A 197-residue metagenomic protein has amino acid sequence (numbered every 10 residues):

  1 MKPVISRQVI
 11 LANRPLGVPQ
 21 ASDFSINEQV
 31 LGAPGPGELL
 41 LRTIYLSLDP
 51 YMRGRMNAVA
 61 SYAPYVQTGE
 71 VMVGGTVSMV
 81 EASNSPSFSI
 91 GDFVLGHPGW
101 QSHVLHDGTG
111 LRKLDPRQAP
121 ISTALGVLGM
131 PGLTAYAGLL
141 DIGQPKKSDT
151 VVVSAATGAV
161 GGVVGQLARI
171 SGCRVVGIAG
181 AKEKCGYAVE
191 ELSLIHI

Functional and structural regions predicted by a protein language model:
L31-L48, M56-W100: Glycine-rich beta-strand-centered segment in the early N-terminal region that forms part of a ligand/cofactor-binding
M72-M79, S87-A155: NAD(P)H dinucleotide-binding glycine-rich loop of Rossmann-like/cofactor-binding domains, especially the beta1-alpha1
S102, G180-Y187: Short, glycine/polar-rich helix-capping loops at beta-to-alpha or helix-loop-helix junctions that flank or form
T157, G165: N-terminal Rossmann NAD(P)H-binding glycine-rich loop of SDR-like oxidoreductase domains
V160: Hydrophobic/small residue at the entry helix of a nucleotide-binding pocket
V176: Conserved beta-strand positions in the Rossmann-like core of class I SAM-dependent methyltransferases
E190-S193: Short, conserved SAM-binding/catalytic segment of Class I S-adenosyl-L-methionine-dependent methyltransferases
I195-I197: Conserved small/polar residues in nucleotide/adenosyl-binding loops
